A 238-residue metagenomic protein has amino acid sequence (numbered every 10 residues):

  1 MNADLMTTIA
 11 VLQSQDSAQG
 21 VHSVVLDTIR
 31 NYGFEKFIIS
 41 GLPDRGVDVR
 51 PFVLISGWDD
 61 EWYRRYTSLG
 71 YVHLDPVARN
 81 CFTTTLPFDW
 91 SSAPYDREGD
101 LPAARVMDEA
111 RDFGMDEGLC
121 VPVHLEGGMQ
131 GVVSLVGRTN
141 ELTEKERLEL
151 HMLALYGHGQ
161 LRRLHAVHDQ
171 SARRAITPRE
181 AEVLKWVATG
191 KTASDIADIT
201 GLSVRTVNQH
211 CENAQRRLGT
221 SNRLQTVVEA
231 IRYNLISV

Functional and structural regions predicted by a protein language model:
G41-R65: GAF sensory/regulatory domain recognition with acknowledged cross-activation on helical regulatory dimers
G57-L101, M107-R111: Regulatory sensory and allosteric helical modules in signal-transduction proteins and certain transcription factors
E117-V123: Short hydrophobic beta-strand micro-motif common in sensory/regulatory domains
H124-G137: Sensory-domain boundary capping and coupling elements
V136-L148: Regulatory loop-to-helix N-cap segments in sensory/regulatory domains that couple ligand/signal detection
R163-E182: Regulatory hinge/linker segments at domain boundaries that couple sensory/effector modules to output domains
T192-Q225: Recognition helix of helix-turn-helix DNA-binding domains
R223-N234: Short, basic, alpha-helical segments at the C-terminal edge of helix-turn-helix-like DNA-binding modules
